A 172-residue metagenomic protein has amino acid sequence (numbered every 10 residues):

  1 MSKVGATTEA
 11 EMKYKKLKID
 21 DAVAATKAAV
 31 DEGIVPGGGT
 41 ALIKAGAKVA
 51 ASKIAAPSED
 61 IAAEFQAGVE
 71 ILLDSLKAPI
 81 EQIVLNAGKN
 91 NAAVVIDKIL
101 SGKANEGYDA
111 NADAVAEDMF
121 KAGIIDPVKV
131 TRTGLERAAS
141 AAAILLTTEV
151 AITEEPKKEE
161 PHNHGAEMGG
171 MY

Functional and structural regions predicted by a protein language model:
M1-Y172: Extended, low-charge hydrophobic alpha-helical regions
